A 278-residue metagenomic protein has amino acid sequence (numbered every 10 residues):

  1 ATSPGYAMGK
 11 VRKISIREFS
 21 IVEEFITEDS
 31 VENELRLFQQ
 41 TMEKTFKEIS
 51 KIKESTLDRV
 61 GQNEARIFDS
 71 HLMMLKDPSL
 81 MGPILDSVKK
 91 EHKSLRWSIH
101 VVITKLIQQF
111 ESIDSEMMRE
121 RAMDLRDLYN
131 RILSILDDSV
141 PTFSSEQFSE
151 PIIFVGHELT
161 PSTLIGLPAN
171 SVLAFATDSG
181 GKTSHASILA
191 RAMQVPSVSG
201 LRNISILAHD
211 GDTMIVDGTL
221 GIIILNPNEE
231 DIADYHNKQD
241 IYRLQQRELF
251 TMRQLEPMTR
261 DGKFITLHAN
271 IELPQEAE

Functional and structural regions predicted by a protein language model:
A1-E278: Non-catalytic, soluble scaffold/interaction modules
